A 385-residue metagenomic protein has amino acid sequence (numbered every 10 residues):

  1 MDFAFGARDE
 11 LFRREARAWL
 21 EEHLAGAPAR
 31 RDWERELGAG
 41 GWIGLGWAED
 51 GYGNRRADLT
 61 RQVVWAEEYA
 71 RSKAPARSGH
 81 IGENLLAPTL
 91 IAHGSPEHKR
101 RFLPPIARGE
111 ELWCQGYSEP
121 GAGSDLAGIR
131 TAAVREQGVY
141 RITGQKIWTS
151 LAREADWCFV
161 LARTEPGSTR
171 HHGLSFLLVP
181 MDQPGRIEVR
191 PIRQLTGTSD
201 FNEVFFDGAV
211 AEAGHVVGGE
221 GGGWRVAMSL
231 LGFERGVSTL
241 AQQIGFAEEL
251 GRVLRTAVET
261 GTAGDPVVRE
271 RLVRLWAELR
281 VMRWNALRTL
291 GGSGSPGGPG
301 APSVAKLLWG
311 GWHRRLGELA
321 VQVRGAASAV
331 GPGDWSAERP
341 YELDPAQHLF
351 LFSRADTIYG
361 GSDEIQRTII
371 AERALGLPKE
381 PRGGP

Functional and structural regions predicted by a protein language model:
M1-H80, R101, P105-R108, P266-V268 (+4 more regions): Amphipathic, small/basic residue-rich leader segments at the start of a protein or domain
F3, I187-M282, D356: Glycine-rich beta->alpha junctions and the first turn(s) of the following alpha-helix
A39-R100, P104-G109, L151-W157, L279 (+5 more regions): Internal helix-loop-helix
D58-W65, L85, V226-R235, T239 (+1 more regions): Glycine-rich phosphate/cofactor-binding loops in nucleotide/flavin-utilizing enzymes
G109-Y117, L161: A short, Trp-centered hydrophobic/proline-enriched beta-strand micro-motif
A122, I147-A152, L195-T196, A355-G360: Glycine-rich phosphate/pyrophosphate-binding beta-alpha loops
T131-V134: A structural signal for short hydrophobic beta-strand segments in well-ordered beta-sheet cores
V139, T143-V189: A short core secondary-structure module
